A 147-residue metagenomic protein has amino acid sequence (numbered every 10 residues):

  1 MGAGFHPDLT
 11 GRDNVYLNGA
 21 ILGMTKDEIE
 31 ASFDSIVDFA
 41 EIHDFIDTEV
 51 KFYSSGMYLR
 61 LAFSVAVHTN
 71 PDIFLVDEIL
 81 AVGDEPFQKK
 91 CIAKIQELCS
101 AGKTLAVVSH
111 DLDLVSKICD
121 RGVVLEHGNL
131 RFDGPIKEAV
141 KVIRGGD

Functional and structural regions predicted by a protein language model:
Y16, A20, E28-F45: Conserved ABC ATPase "signature" region
V65-V76: A short, proline-enriched helix->beta-strand linker immediately N-terminal to the Walker B motif in ABC-type P-loop
Q88-A101: Helical segment within the ABC ATPase nucleotide-binding domain
S109-H110: H-loop/switch region of ABC-family ATPase nucleotide-binding domains
V115-K117: A short, surface-exposed alpha-helical micro-motif characterized by mixed small hydrophobic and charged/polar residues
H127-G128, I143: Conserved ABC ATPase "signature" C-loop
D133-G134: ABC ATPase "signature
